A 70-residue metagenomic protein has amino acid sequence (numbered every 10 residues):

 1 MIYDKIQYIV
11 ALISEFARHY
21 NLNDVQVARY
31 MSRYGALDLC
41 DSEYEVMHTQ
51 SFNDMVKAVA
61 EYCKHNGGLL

Functional and structural regions predicted by a protein language model:
M1-Q26: N-terminal acidic leader/helix
I2-D4, C40, T49: Serine/threonine-rich low-complexity intrinsically disordered regions
K5, H19, D38, G67-L70: Mixed-charge, low-complexity intrinsically disordered regions
Q7, V25, Y34, Q50-N53 (+1 more regions): Generic alpha-helical secondary structure signal
F16, Y20, M31, V59 (+1 more regions): Generic structural signal for hydrophobic core residues of well-folded globular domains
A17, N23-M47: Amphipathic, hydrophobic secondary-structure cores in small proteins
Y44-L70: Long, compositionally biased
